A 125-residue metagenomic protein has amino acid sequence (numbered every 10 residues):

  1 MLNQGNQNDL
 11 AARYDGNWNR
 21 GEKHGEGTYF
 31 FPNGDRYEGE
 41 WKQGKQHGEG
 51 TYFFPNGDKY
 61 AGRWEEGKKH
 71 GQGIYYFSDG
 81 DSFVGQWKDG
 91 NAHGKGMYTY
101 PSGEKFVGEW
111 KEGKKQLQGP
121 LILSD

Functional and structural regions predicted by a protein language model:
M1-L2: Hydrophobic/aromatic hotspots within intrinsically disordered, low-complexity regions
A12-H24, R36-H47, K59-H70, S82-H93 (+1 more regions): Conserved anchor residues at repeat-unit boundaries in beta-strand-based tandem repeats, strongest for the MORN repeat
R20, F30, T99, G119-I122: Aromatic-enriched hydrophobic runs in primary sequence
F30-F31, F53-F54, F77, F83 (+1 more regions): Aromatic (phenylalanine/tyrosine) cluster motif
